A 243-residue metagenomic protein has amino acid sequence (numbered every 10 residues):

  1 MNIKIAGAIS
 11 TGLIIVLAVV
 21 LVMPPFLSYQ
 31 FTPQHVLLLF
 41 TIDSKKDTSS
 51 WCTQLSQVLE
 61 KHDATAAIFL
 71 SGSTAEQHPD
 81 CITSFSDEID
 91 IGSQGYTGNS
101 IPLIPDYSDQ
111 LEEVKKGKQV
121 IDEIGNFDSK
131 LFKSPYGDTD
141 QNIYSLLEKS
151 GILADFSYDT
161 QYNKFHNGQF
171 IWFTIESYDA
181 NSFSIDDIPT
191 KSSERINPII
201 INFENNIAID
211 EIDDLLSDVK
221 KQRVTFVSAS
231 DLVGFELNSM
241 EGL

Functional and structural regions predicted by a protein language model:
M1-F40, T48-S50, V224-L243: N-terminal pre-catalytic segment of deacetylase/amide-hydrolase enzymes
N2, N163-K164, T190-S192: A general structural signal for short secondary-structure junctions and capping/turn motifs
T32, E60, S193-R195: Solvent-exposed loop and beta-edge segments used for protein-protein assembly and interaction
L37, H62-S145, K149, L153 (+3 more regions): Metal-dependent polysaccharide deacetylase catalytic core of the NodB/CE4 family, i.e., the active-site-bearing domain
L37-K46, W51, F173-L232: Catalytic grooves of carbohydrate-active enzymes
T53, Q57, E112-K115, Q119 (+3 more regions): Solvent-exposed, polar/charged alpha-helical surfaces in well-ordered, non-transmembrane soluble domains, broadly
Q54-H62, H78-E88, E211-Q222: Catalytic-core regions built around general acid/base machinery
V58, V120-I124, T190-K191, D218: A generic secondary-structure signal
